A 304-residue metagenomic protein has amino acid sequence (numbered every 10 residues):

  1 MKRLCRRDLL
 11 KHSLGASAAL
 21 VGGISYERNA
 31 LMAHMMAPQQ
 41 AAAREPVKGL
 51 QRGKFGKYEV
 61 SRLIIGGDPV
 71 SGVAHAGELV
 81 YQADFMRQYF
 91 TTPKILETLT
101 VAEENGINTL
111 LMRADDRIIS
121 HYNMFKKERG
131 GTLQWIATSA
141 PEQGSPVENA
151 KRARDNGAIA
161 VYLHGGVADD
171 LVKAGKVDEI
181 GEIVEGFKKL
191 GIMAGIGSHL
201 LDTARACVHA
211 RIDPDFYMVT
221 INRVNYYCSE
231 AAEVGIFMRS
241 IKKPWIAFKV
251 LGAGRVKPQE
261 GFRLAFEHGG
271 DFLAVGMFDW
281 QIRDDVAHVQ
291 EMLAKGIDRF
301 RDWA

Functional and structural regions predicted by a protein language model:
M1-S17: N-terminal secretory signal peptides and thylakoid transit peptides that target proteins across membranes
S25-I64, I297: C-terminal segment of N-terminal export signals and the immediately downstream linker at the start of the mature
P46-R62, V147-D155, A204-H209: Short amphipathic alpha-helices and their capping/turn segments at secondary-structure boundaries
E59-A83: N-terminal small/glycine-rich loop or linker at the start of catalytic domains across soluble metabolic enzymes
A76-T92, W135-G144, L251-G252, V256: Active-site mouth loops of central-metabolism enzymes
T92, L99-N123, K127-K173: Active-site beta->alpha loop and helix N-cap motifs at the rims of alpha/beta catalytic domains
P141-S145, G166-A304: Beta/alpha (TIM)-barrel catalytic core signal, keyed to glycine-rich beta->alpha loops juxtaposed to Asp/Glu that bind
